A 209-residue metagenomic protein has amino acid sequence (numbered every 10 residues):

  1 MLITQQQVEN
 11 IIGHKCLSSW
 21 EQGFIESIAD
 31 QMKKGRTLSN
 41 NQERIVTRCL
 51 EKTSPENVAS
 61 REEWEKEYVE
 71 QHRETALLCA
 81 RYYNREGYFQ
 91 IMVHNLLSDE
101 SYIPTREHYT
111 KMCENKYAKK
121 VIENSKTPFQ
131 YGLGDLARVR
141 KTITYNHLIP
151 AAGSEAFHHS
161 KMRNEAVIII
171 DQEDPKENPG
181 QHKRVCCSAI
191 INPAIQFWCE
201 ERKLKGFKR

Functional and structural regions predicted by a protein language model:
M1-R209: Charged, low-complexity intrinsically disordered segments and flexible loops
